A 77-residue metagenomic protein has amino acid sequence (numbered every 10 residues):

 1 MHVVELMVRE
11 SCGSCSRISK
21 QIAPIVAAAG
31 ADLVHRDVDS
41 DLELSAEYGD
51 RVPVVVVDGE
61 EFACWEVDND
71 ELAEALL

Functional and structural regions predicted by a protein language model:
M1-P24: Local sequence-structure signature of Cys/Sec-based thiol-disulfide redox active-site neighborhoods
M1-V3, A23-G30, A73-L77: Short, low-complexity, intrinsically disordered N-terminal peptides in bacterial proteins
R17-K20, E47, V67: Generic recognition of short, well-ordered alpha-helical segments
A31-L42: Thiol-based oxidoreductase modules, predominantly thioredoxin-like and allied folds used for disulfide exchange
S40-V54: Short Fe-S-cluster ligation motifs
P53-E61: A short, hydrophobic beta-strand/beta-hairpin element that forms part of a small beta-sheet core
E60-L77: Non-catalytic, surface beta->alpha helical segment in thiol-disulfide oxidoreductase systems
